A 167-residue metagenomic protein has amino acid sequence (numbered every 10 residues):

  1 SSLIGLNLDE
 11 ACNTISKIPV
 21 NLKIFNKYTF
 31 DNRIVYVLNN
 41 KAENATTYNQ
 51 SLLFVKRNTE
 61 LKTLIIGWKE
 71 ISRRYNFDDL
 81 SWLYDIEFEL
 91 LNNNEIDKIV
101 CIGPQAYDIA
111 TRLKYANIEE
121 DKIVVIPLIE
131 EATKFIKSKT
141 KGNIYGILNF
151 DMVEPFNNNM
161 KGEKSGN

Functional and structural regions predicted by a protein language model:
S2-N7, N13-N167: ATP-dependent carboxylate-amine ligase
